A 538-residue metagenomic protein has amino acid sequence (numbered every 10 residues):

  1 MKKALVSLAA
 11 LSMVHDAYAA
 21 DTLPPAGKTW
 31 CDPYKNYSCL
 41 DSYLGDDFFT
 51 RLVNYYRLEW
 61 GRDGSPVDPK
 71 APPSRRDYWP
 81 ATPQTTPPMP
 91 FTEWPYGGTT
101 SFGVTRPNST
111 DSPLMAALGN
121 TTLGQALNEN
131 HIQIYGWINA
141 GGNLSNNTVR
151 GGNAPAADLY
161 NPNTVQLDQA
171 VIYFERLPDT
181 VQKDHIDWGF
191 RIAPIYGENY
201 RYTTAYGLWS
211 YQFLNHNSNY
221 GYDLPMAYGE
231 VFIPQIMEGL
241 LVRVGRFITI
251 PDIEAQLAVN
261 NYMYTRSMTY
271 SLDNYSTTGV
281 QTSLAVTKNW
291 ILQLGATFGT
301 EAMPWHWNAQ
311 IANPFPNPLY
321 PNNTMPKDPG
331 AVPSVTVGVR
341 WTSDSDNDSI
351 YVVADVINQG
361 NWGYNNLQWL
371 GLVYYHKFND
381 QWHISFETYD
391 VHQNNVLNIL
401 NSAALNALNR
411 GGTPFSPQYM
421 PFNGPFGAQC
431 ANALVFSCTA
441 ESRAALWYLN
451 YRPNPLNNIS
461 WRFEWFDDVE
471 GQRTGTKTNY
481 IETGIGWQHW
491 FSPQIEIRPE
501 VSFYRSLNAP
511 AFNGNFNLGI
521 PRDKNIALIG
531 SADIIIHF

Functional and structural regions predicted by a protein language model:
K2-R150, C430: N-terminal periplasmic/intermembrane-space "pro-region" immediately following the signal or transit peptide
P33, Q125-N146, R150-A302, R340-S349 (+2 more regions): Outer membrane beta-barrel
G103, V181-D187, V231-V242, S267-A445 (+1 more regions): Signature for the C-terminal beta-barrel architecture of outer-membrane proteins
N130, N161-A170, Y220-P225, N274-T278 (+5 more regions): Residues that define the transmembrane beta-barrel architecture of outer-membrane proteins
Y135-N143, R191-I195, R243-F247, G295-T297 (+9 more regions): Transmembrane beta-strands of outer-membrane beta-barrel proteins
S145-V149, N199-A205, P251-Q256, M303-H306 (+4 more regions): Outer-membrane beta-barrel proteins
G151-P155, Y206-Y211, A258-T265, A309-P318 (+3 more regions): Flexible, surface-exposed loop regions and adjacent strand-edge segments of Gram-negative outer-membrane beta-barrel
F491, I495, R522-F538: Outer-membrane beta-barrel "beta-signal"
